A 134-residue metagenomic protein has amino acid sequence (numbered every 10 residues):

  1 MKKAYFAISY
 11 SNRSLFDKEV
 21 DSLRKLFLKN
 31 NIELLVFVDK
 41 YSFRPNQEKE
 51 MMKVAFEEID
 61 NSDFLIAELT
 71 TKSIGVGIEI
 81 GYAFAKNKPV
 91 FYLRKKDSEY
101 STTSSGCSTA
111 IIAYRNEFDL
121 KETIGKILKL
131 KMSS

Functional and structural regions predicted by a protein language model:
M1-S134: Conserved catalytic or regulatory cores that recognize and/or transform ribose-phosphate-containing ligands
